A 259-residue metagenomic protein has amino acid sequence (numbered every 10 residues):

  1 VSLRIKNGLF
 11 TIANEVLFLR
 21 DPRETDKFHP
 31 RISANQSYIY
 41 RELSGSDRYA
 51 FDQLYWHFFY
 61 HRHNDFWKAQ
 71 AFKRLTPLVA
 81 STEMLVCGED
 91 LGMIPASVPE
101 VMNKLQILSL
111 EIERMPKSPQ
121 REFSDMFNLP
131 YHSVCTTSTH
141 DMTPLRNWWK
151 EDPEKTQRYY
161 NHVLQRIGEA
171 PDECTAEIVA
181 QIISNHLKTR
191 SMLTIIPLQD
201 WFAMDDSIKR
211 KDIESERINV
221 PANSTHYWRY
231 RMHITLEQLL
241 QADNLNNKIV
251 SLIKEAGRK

Functional and structural regions predicted by a protein language model:
V1-K259: Catalytic cores of glycan-processing enzymes that make or break glycosidic bonds
